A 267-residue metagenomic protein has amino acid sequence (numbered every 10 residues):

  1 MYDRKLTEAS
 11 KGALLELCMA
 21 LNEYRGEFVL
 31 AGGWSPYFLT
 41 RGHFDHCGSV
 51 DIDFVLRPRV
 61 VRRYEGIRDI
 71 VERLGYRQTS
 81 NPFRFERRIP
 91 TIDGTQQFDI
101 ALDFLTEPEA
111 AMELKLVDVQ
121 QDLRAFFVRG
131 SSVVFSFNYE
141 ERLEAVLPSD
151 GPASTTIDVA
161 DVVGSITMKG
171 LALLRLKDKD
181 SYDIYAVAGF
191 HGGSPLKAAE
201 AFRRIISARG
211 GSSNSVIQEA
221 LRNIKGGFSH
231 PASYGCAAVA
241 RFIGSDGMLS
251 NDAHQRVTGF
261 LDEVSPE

Functional and structural regions predicted by a protein language model:
M1-E267: Compositionally biased terminal segments of proteins
